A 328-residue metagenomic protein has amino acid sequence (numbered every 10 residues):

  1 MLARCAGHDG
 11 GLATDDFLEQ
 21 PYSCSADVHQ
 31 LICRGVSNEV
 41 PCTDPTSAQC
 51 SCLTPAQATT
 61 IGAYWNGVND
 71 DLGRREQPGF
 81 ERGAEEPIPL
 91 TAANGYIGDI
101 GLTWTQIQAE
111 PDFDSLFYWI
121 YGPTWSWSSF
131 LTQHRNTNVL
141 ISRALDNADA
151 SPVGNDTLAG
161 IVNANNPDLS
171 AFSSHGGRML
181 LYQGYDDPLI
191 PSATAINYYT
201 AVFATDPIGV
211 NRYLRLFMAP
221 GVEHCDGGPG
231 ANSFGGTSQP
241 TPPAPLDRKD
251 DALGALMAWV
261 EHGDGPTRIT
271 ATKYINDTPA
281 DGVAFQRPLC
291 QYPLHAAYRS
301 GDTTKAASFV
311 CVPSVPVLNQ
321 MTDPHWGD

Functional and structural regions predicted by a protein language model:
M1-D328: C-terminal His-loop and adjacent cap/lid subdomain of alpha/beta-hydrolase
